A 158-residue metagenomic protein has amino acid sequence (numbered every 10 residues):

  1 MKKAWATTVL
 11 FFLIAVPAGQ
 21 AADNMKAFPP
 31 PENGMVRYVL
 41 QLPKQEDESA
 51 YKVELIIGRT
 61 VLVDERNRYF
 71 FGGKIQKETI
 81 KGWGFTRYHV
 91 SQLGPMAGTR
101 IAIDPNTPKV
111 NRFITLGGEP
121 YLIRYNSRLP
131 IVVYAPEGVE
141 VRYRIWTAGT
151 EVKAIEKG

Functional and structural regions predicted by a protein language model:
M1-A6: Bacterial N-terminal signal peptides that target proteins for export
T7-V16: Bacterial N-terminal signal peptides
G19-D64: N-terminal export/targeting and maturation segments
P30-G34, D47-S49, G82, Y125-S127 (+1 more regions): Solvent-exposed loop and beta-edge segments used for protein-protein assembly and interaction
Q45-D47, T60-L62, P95, E140 (+1 more regions): Generic "edge-of-domain/loop-turn" microfeature
S49-G118, I123: Mature extracytoplasmic domains of secretory-pathway proteins
R124-G158: C-terminal partner/receptor-binding element of secreted or periplasmic proteins
